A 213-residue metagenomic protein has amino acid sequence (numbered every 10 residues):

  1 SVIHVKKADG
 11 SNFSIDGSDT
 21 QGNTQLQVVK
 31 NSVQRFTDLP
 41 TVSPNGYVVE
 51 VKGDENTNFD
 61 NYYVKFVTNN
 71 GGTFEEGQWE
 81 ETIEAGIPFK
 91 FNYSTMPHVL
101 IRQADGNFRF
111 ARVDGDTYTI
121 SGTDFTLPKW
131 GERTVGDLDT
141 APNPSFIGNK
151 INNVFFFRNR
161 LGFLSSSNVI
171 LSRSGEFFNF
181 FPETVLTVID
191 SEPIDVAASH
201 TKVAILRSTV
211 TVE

Functional and structural regions predicted by a protein language model:
V2-S145: Long, charge-dense tracts
T126-R160, L164-E213: Beta-propeller and closely related beta-pinwheel folds
